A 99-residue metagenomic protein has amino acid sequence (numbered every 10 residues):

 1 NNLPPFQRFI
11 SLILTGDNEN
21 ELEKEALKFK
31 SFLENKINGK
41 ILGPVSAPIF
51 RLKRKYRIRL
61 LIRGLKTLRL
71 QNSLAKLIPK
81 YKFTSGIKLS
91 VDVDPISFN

Functional and structural regions predicted by a protein language model:
N1-N99: Accessory helical-bundle/CTD segments and flexible terminal tails appended to RecA-like ATPase motors
